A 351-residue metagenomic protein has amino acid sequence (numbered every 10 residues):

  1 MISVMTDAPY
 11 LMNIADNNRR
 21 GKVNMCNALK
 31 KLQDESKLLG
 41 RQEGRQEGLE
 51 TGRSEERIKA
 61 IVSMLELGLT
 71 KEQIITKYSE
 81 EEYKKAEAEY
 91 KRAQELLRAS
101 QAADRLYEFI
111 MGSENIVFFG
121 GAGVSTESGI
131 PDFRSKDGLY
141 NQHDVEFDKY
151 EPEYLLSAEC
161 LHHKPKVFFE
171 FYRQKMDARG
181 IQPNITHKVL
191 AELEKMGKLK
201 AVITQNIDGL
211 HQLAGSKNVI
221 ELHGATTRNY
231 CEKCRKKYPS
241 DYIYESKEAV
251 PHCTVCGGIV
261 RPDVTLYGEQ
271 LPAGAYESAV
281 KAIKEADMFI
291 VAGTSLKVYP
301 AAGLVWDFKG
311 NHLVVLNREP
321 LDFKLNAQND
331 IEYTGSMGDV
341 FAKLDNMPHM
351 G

Functional and structural regions predicted by a protein language model:
M1-E43, E47, E72, T76 (+2 more regions): A general recognition-element feature
Y10, N24, A60, Q73 (+6 more regions): Exposed alpha-helical structural elements
N27, G48-R57: Short, Lys/Arg-enriched anionic-surface-contact patches
S54-E66: Short, amphipathic alpha-helical "recognition" segments used to contact nucleic acids or chromatin
R92-G351: Conserved catalytic core of sirtuin-type NAD+-dependent deacylases
